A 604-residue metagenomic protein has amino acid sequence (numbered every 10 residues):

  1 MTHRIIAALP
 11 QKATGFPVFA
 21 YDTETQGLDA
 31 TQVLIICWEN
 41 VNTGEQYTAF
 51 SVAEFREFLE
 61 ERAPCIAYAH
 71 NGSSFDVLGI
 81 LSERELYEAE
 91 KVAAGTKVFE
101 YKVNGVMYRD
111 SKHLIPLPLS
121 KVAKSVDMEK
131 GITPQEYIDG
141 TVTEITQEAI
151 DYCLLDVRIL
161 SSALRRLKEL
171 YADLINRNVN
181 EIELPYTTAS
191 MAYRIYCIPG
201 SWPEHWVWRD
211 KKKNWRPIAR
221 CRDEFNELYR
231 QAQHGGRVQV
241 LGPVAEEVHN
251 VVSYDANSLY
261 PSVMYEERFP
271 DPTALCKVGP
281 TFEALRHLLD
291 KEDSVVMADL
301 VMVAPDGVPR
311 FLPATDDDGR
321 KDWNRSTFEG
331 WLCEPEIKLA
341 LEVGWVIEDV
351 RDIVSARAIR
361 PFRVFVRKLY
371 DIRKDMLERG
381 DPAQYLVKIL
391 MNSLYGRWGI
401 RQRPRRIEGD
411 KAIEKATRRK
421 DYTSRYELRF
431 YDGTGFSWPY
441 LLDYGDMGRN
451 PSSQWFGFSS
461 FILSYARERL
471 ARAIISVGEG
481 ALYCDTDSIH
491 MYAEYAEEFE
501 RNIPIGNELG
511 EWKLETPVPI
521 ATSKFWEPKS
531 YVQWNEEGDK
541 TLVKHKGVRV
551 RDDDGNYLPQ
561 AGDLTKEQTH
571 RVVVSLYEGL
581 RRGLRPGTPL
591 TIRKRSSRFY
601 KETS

Functional and structural regions predicted by a protein language model:
I5-G15, A20, D29-V33, W38-S604: Conserved acidic
Q26: Conserved Rossmann-like nucleotide-cofactor binding loop
